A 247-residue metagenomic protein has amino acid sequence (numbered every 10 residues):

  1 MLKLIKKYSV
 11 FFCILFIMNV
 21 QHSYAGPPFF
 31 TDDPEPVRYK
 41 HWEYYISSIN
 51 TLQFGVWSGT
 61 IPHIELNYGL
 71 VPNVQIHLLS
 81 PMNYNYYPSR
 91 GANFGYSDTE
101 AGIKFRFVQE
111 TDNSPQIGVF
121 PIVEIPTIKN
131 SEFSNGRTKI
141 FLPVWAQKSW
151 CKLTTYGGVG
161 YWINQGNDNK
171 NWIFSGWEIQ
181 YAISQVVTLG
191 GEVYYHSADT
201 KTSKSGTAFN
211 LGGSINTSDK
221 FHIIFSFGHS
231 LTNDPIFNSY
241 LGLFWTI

Functional and structural regions predicted by a protein language model:
M1-V10: Bacterial N-terminal signal peptides that target proteins for export
L2-K3, Q21-A25: N-terminal presequences and immediately downstream first alpha-helices
V10-N19: Bacterial N-terminal signal peptides
Y24-I247: Transmembrane beta-barrel domains of Gram-negative outer membranes and organellar outer membranes
